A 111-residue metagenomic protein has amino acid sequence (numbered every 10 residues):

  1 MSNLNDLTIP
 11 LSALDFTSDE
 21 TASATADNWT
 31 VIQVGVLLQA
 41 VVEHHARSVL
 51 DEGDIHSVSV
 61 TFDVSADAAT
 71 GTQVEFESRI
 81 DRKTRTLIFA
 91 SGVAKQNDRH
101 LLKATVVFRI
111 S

Functional and structural regions predicted by a protein language model:
M1-S111: Terminal targeting signals and extreme-terminal segments of soluble enzymes
